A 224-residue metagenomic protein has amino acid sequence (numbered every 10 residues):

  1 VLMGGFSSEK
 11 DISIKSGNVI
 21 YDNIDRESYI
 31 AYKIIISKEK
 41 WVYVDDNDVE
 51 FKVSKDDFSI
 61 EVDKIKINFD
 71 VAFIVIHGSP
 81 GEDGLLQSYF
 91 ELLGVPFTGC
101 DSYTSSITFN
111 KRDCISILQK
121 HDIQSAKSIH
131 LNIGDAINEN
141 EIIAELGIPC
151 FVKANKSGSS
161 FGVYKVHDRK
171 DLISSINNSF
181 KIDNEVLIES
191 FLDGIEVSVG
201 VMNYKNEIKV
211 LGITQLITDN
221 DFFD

Functional and structural regions predicted by a protein language model:
V1-Y103, I107-F109, D113, N132-E141: ATP-binding N-terminal substructure of ATP-dependent carboxylate-amine bond-forming enzymes
S13, A126-H130, C150-N177, E196-S198: Glycine-rich phosphate-binding loop of ATP-grasp-fold ATP-dependent ligases
D48-K52, S116-Q119, A144-L146, R169 (+1 more regions): Short, hinge-like loop/turn segments at secondary-structure boundaries
Y103-T108, G158, D219-N220: Short gly/pro/ser/thr-enriched loop/turn and capping motifs at secondary-structure boundaries
F109-I129: Short, glycine-/small-residue-rich phosphate/pyrophosphate-handling segment
L118-Q119, I143-F161, D183-D193: ATP-grasp fold ATP-binding core
H167-D224: Phosphate-binding site of ATP-dependent enzymes
